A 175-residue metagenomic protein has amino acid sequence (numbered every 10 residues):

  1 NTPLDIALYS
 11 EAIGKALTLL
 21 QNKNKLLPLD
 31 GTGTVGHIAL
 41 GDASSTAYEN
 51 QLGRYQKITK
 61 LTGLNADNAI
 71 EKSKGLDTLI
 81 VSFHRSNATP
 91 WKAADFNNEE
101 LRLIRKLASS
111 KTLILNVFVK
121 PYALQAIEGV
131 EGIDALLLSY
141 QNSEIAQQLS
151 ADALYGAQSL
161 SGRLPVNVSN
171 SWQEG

Functional and structural regions predicted by a protein language model:
N1-G175: Preference for extracellular/luminal or secreted protein segments
